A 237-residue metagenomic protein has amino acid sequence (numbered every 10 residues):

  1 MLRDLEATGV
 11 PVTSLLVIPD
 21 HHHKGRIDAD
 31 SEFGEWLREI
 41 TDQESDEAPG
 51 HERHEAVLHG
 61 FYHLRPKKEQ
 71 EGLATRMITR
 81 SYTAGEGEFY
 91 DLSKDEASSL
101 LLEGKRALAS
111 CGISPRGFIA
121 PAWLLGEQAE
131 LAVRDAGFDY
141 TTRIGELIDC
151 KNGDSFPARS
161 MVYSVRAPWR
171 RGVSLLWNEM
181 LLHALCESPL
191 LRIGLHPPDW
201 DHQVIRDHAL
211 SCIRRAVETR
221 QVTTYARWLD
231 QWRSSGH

Functional and structural regions predicted by a protein language model:
M1-E55, R206: Active-site beta->alpha N-cap acidic-glycine motif
T8, V12-V17, T41, A48 (+3 more regions): C-terminal domain-boundary segment and adjacent tail
P19-R38, L64, I119-Q128, S164-S174 (+2 more regions): Acidic-and-aromatic substrate-binding clefts and catalytic sites of carbohydrate-active enzymes
E35-E47, T79-G87, R134-D149: Acidic, His- and aromatic-enriched active-site or binding-groove loops in soluble protein domains that engage sugars
H54-T75: Short, solvent-exposed beta-strand-terminating loops
Q70-K94: Active-site gating loops and adjacent loop-to-helix segments of metal-dependent hydrolytic enzymes
E88-M161, D201-R206: Catalytic domains of cell-wall/extracellular-matrix polysaccharide-remodeling enzymes, centered on de-N-acetylation
D154-V204: A conserved mid-domain beta-alpha-beta active-site/ligand-binding segment of alpha/beta enzyme cores
